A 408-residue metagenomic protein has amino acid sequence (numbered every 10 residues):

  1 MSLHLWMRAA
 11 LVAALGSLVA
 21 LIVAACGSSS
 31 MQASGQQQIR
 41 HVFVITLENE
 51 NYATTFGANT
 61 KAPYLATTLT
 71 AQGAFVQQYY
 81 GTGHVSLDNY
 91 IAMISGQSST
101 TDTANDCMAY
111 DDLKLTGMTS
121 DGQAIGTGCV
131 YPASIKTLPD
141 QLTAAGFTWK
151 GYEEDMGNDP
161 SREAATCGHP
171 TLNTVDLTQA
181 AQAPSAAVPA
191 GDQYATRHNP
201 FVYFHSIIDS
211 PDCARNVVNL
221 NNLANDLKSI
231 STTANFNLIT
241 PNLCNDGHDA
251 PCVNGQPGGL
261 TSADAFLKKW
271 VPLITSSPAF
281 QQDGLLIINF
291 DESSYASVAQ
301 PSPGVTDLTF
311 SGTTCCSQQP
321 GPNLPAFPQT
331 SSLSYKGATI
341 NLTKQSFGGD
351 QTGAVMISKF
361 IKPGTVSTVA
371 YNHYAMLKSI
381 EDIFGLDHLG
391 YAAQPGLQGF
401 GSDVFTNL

Functional and structural regions predicted by a protein language model:
S2-A14: Bacterial N-terminal signal peptides that target proteins for export
I22-A25: C-terminal motif of bacterial Sec signal peptides marking the signal peptidase cleavage site
S28-L408: N-terminal pro-sequences and low-complexity stem/linker regions of secreted or lumenal proteins
